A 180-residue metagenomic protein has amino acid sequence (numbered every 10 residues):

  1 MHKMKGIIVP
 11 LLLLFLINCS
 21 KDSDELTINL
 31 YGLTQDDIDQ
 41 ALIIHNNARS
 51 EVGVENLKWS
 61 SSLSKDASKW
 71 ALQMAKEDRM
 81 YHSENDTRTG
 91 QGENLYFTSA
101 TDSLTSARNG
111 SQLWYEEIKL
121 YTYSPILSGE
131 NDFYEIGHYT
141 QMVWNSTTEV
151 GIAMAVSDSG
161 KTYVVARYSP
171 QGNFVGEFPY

Functional and structural regions predicted by a protein language model:
M1-G6: Positively charged n-region of N-terminal signal peptides that target proteins for export
I7-F15: Sec-dependent N-terminal signal peptides
L16-D36: Bacterial Sec-dependent N-terminal signal peptides
N29, L33-Q91: Short, well-ordered surface patches within globular domains
V54, S60, G92, I136-T140 (+1 more regions): Generic secondary-structure boundary/loop-capping signal
L95: An anionic oxygen-ligand recognition environment, strongly enriched in 2H phosphoesterase
T101-Y180: Disulfide-stabilized extracellular recognition modules
